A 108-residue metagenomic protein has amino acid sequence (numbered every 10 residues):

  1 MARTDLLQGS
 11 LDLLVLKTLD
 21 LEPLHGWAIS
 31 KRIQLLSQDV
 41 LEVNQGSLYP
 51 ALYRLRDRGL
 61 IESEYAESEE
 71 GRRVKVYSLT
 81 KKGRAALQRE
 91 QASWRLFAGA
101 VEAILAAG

Functional and structural regions predicted by a protein language model:
M1-D5, Y65-A66: Short beta-strand/turn micro-motifs at beta-sheet edges
R3-S47: N-terminal helix-turn-helix DNA-binding core of bacterial DNA-binding proteins
L48-L55: Basic amphipathic alpha-helical segments that dock to polyanions
R56-R73, S78: Beta-hairpin "wing" of winged helix-turn-helix
L79-G83: Accessory beta->alpha helical hairpin/"wing" motif in late/C-terminal subdomains of nucleic-acid enzymes
R84-G108: Amphipathic alpha-helical dimerization/coiled-coil segments that flank or bridge DNA-binding/regulatory modules
